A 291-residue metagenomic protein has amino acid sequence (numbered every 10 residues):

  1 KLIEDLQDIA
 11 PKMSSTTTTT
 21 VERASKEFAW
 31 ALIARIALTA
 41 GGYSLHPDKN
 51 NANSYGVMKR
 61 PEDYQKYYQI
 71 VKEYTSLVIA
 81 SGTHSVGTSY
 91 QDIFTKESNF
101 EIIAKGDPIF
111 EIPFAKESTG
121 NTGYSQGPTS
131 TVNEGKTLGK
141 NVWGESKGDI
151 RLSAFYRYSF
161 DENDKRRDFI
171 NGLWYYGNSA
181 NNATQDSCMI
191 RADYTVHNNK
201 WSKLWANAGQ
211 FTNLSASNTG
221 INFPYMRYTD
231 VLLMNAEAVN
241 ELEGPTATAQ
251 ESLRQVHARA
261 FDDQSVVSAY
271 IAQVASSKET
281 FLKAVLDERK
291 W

Functional and structural regions predicted by a protein language model:
K1, A37, K49, R60 (+8 more regions): Surface-exposed charge patches in extracellular/virion surface proteins
K1-M13, V21-H46, Y64-I79, F110-I112 (+4 more regions): Extended, hydrophobic/aromatic-rich amphipathic alpha-helical segments that build helical scaffolds
A10, N50, G209-N213: Short amphipathic alpha-helical segments, especially helix-boundary/capping motifs
M13-A31, S44-E134, D263-T280, A284: Short, surface-exposed recognition loops and adjoining beta-strand edges that mediate ligand/DNA contacts, enriched
V21, Y74, A80, H84-G244: Elongated scaffold/linker segments in the mid-to-C-terminal portions of large proteins
A31, W205-A208, L232, D262-V266: Intrinsically disordered, low-complexity segments enriched in polar/charged small residues
A40-S44, A115-T119, L173-G177, D262 (+1 more regions): Short loop/turn segments at secondary-structure transitions that flank enzyme active sites
F211, S217, Y270-Q273, A284 (+1 more regions): N-terminal targeting leaders only when they are immediately followed by extended low-complexity/repeat-rich tracts
